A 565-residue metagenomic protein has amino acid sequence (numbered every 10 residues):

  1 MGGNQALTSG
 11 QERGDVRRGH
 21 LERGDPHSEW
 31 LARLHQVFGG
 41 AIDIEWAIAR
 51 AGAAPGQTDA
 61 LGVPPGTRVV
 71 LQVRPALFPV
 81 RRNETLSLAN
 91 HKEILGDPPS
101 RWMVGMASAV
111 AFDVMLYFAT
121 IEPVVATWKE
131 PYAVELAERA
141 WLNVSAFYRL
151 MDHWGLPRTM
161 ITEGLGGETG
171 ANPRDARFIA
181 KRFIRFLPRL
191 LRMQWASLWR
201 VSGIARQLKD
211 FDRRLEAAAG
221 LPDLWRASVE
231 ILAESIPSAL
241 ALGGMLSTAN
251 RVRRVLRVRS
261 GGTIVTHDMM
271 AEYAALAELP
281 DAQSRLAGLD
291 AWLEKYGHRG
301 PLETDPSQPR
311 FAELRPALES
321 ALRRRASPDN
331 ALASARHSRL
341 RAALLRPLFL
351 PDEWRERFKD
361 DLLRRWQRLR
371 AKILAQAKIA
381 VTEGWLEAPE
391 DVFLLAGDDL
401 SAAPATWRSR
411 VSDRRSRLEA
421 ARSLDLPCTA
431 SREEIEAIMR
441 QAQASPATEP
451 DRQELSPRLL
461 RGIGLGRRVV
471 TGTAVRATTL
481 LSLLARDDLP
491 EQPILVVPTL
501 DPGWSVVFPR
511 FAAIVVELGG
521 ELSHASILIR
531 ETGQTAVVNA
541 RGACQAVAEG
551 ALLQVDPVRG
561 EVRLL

Functional and structural regions predicted by a protein language model:
M1-P26, V63-M115, A513-V515, E531-T532: Extended active-site and interfacial segments that coordinate phosphate-rich ligands in large catalytic machineries
L7, R23-I42, A49-V80, A474-P493 (+1 more regions): Acidic, glycine-rich flexible loop/linker segments
T8, T382, G464, E517-L518: Short glycine/serine/threonine-biased micro-segments
R17, Q72-R74, E390-A396, S526: Short hydrophobic alpha-helical segments that form membrane-spanning helices or hydrophobic packing faces of helical
A32, Q36, I42, R50-P65 (+5 more regions): Contiguous hydrophobic, helix-prone segments at protein termini that mediate membrane targeting/anchoring
